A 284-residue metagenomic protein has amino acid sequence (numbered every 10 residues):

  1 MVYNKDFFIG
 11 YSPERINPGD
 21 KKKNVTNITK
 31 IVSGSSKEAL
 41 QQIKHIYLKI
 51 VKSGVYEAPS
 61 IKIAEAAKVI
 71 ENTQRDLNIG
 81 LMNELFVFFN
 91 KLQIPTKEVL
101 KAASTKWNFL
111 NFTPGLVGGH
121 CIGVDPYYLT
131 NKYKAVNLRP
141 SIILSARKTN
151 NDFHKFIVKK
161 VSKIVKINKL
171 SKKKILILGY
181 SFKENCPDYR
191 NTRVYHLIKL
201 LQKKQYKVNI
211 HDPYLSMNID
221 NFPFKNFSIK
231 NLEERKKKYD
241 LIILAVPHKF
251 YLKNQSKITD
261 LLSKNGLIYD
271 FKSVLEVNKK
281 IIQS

Functional and structural regions predicted by a protein language model:
M1-S284: Structural/interface elements that position substrates and couple domains in central-metabolism enzymes
